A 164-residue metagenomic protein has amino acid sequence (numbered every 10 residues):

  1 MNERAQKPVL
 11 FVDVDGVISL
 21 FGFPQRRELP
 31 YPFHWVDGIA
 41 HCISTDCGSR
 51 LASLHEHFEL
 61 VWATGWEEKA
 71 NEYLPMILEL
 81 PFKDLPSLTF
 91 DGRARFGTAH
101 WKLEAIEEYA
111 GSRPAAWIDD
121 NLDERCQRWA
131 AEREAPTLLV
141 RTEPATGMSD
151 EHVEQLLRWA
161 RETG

Functional and structural regions predicted by a protein language model:
M1-A5, I106-Y109: A short acidic-Thr-Gly-centered motif at the start of a beta-strand
N2-G97, R161: Alpha-helical substrate-recognition element adjacent to the catalytic core
N71-G164: C-terminal cap/substrate-recognition subdomain and adjoining C-terminal extension of metal-dependent phosphatase-like
